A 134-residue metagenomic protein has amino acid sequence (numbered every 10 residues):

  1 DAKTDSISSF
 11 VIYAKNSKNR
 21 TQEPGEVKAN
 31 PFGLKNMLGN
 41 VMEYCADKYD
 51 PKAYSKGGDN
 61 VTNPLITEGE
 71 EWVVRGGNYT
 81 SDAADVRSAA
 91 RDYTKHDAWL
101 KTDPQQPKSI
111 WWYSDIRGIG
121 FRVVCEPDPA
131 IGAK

Functional and structural regions predicted by a protein language model:
D1, F32, W112: Short, flexible, glycine/charge-rich loop motifs used to bind or transfer phosphoryl groups or to couple energy/partner
D1-D5, Y44: Short, well-ordered surface patches within globular domains
T4-L38: Short, well-ordered junction/capping motifs at the entry into regular secondary structure
S17-R20, M37-K134: Surface-exposed recognition segments
